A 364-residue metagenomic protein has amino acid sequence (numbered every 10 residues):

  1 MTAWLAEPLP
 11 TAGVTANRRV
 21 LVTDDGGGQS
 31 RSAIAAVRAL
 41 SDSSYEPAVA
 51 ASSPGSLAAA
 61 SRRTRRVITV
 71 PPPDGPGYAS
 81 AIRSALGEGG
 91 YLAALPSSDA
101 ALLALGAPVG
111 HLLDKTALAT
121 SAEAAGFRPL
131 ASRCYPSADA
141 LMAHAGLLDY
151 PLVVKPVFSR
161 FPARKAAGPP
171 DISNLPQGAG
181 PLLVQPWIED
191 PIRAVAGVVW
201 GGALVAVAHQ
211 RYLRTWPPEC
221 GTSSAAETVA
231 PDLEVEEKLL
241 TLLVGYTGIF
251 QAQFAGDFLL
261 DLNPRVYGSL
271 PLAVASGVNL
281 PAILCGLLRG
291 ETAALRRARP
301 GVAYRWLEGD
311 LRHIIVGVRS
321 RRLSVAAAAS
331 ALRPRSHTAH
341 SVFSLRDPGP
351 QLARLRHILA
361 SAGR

Functional and structural regions predicted by a protein language model:
M1-P108, D139, Q351-G363: ATP-binding N-terminal substructure of ATP-dependent carboxylate-amine bond-forming enzymes
I34-V37, I82-R83, G106, A119 (+4 more regions): Short amphipathic alpha-helical segments and helix-helix/interface helices
R38, D42, A124, G286: Short, well-ordered alpha-helices that flank and scaffold nucleotide-derived cofactor binding pockets
S52-P54, D99, K115-T116, A138 (+2 more regions): Alpha-helix N-cap/helix-start capping motif
H111-P191, V199-L204, V229-E234, A362: Active-site nucleotide/adenylate-binding loops and adjacent lid/helix of ATP-dependent enzymes
A166-V244, Q251, A255-L259, V266: Phosphate-binding site of ATP-dependent enzymes
A230-F254, P264-G317: Active-site "cap" helix and flanking loop/linker of ATP-utilizing ligase/carboxylase catalytic domains
G286-R364: Peripheral (often C-terminal) accessory segments that flank ATP-dependent C-N-forming ligase machineries
